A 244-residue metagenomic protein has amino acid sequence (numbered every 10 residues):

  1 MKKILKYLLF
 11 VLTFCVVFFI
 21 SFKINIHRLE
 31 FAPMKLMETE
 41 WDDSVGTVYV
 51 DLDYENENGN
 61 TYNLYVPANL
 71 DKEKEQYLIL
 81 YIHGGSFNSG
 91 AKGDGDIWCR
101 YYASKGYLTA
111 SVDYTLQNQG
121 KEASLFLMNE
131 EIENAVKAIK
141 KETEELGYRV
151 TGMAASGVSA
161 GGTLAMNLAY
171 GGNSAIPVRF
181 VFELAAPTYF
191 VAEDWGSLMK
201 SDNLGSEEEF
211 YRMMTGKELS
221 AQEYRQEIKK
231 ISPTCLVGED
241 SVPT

Functional and structural regions predicted by a protein language model:
M1-K6: Positively charged n-region of N-terminal signal peptides that target proteins for export
Y7-T244: Alpha/beta-hydrolase superfamily serine-hydrolase fold, recognizing
